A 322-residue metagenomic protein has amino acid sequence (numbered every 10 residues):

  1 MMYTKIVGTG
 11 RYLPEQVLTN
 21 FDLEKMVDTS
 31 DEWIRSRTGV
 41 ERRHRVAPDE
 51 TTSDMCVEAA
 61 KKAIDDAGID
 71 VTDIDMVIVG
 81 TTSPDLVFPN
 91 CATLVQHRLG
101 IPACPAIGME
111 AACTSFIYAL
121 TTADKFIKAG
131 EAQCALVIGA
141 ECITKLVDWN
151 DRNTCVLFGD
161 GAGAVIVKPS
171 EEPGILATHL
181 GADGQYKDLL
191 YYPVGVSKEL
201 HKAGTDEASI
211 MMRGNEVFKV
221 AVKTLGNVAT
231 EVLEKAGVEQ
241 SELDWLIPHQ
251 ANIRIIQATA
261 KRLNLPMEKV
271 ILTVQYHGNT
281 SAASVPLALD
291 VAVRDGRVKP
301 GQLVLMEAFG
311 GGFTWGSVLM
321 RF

Functional and structural regions predicted by a protein language model:
M1-F21, L120-Y186, L289-F322: Conserved beta-strand-centric core segments of catalytic alpha/beta enzyme folds
M1-P48, D151-K219, K223, N227: Condensing-enzyme catalytic core mediating Claisen C-C bond formation in acyl metabolism
I6-G8, I34, A63, I74-V77 (+9 more regions): Buried hydrophobic positions in well-ordered alpha/beta secondary-structure cores of metabolic enzymes
E32, D70-M76, A103-P105, Q133-C134 (+3 more regions): Short acidic capping loops at alpha-helix termini that bridge into adjacent secondary structure
R35-D54, T82-A135, A260-L289: Conserved catalytic cysteine-centered active-site region of acyl-thioester-dependent Claisen-condensing enzymes
A59-D75, N227-D244, A292-R297: Phosphate/pyrophosphate-binding loops at sites that engage ATP/ADP/AMP, CoA/4′-phosphopantetheine, polyphosphate
R213, D244-A251, Q275-H277: A short beta-alpha structural unit
N252-R262: A C-terminal functional module that forms or caps the active site or interfaces directly with catalytic machinery
